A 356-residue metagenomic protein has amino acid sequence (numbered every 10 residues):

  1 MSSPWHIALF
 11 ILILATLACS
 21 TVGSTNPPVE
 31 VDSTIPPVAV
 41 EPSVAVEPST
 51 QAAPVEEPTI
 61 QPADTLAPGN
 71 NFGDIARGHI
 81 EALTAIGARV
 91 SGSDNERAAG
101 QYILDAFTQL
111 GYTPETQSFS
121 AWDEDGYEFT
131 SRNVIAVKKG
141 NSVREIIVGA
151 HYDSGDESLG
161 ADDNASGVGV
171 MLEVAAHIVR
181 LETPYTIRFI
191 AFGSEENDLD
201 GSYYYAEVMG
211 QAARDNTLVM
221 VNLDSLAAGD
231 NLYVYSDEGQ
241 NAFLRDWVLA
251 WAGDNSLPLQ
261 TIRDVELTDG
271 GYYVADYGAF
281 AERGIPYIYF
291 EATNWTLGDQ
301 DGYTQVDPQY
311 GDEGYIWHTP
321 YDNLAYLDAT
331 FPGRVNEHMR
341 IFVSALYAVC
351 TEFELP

Functional and structural regions predicted by a protein language model:
M1-A82, Q109, G126, P356: Intrinsically disordered, low-complexity Ser/Thr/Pro-rich tracts
I60-R97, L110, D153-S154, E313-Y326: N-terminal capping segment at the start of a domain
N71, I75-G78, A82, D94 (+11 more regions): Extracytoplasmic/secreted proteins, especially bacterial periplasmic and envelope-associated proteins
H79-A82, E115-T116, N133-V137, E145-G149 (+7 more regions): Structural recognition of the beta-strand scaffold that forms the well-ordered cores of secreted hydrolase catalytic
A82-K139: A non-catalytic alpha/beta surface segment that caps or lines the substrate-entry region of metallo-dependent hydrolase
R89-S91, T113, S120-E124, N141-S142 (+7 more regions): Solvent-exposed loop/turn segments at secondary-structure junctions within structured extracellular/periplasmic domains
S154-W247, L259, Y277: Acidic/histidine-rich catalytic neighborhood of metal-dependent amide-processing enzymes
L232-P356: Active-site-adjacent substrate-binding region of metalloamidase/peptidase-like peptide-processing proteins
